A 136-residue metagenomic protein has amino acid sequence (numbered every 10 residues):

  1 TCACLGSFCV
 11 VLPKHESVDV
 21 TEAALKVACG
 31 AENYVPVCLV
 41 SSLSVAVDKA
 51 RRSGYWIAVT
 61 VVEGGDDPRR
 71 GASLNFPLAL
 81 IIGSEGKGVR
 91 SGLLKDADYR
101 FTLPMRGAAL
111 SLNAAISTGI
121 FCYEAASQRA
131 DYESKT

Functional and structural regions predicted by a protein language model:
T1-T136: Post-transcriptional modification and biogenesis factors for structured RNAs of the translation apparatus
